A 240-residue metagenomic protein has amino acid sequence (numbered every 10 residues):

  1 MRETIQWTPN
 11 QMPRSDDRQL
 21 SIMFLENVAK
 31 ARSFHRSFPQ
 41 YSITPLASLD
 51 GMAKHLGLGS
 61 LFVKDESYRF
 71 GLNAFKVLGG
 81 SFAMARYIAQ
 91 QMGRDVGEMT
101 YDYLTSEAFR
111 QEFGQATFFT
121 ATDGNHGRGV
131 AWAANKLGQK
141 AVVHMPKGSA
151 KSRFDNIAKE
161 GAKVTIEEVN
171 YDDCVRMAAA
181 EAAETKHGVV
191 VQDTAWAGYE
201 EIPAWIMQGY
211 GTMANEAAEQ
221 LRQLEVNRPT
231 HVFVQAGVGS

Functional and structural regions predicted by a protein language model:
M1-S240: PLP-dependent amino-acid enzyme catalytic core
